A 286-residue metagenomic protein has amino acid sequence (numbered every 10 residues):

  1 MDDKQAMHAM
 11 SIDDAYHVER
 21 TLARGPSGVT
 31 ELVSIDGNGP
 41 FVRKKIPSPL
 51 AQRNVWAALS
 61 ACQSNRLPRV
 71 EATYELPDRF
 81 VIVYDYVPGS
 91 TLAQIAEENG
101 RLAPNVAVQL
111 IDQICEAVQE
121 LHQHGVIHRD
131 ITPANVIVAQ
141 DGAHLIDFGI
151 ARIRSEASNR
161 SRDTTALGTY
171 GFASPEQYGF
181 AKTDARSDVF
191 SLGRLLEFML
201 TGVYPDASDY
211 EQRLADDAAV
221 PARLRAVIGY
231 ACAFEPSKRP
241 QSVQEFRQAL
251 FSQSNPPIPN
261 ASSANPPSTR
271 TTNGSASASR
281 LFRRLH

Functional and structural regions predicted by a protein language model:
R24-R53: ATP-binding glycine-rich loop module of kinase domains
Q63-A72: Conserved HxN/HPN-centered segment at the entrance to the catalytic loop of eukaryotic protein kinase-like domains
P77-T91, I95: Conserved short submotifs of the Hanks-type protein kinase catalytic core that shape the nucleotide-binding pocket
L110-I111: Activation segment signature within eukaryotic-like protein kinase domains
H122-V138: Catalytic-loop of the protein kinase fold
S161-E176: Conserved activation segment of eukaryotic-like protein kinases, specifically the C-terminal portion of the activation
R239: Conserved HRD-motif arginine in the catalytic loop of eukaryotic-like protein kinases
